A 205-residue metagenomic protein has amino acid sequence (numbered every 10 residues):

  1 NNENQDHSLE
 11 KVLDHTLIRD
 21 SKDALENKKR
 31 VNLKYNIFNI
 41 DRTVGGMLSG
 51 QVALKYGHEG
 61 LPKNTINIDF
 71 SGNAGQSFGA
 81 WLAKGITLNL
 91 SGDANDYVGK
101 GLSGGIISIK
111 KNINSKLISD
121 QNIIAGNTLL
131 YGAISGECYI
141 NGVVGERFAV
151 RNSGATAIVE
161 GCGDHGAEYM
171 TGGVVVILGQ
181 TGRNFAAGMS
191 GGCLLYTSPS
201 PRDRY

Functional and structural regions predicted by a protein language model:
N1-D6, S198: Terminal amphipathic helices with adjacent charged low-complexity linkers/tails
I37-H58, D69-S71: N-terminal, Lys/Arg-enriched amphipathic/low-complexity engagement segments that precede the first folded domain
N67-D69, N89, S103, S108 (+6 more regions): Extracellular beta-strand solenoid repeats
S71, W81, N89-D93, K100-G101 (+5 more regions): Feature marks extracellular polysaccharide-active and adherence modules
N73-Q76, A94-D96, I113-S115, V144-E146 (+2 more regions): Extracellular beta-strand scaffolds
G105-L129: Acidic/polar low-complexity surface segments
G145-R147, R151, T156-S190: Hydrophobic alpha-helical bundle architecture
Y196-Y205: Single conserved hydrophobic/aromatic residue that forms the stacking wall/gate of nucleotide- or nucleobase-binding
